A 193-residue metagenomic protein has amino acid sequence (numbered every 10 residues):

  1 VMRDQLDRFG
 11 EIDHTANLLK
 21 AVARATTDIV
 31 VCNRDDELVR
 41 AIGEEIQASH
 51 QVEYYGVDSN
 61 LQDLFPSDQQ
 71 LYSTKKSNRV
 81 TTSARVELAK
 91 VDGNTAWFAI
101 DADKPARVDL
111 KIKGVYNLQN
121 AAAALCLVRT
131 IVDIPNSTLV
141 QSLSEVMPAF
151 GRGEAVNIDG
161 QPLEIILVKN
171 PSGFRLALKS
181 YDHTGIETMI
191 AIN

Functional and structural regions predicted by a protein language model:
V1-D68: Flexible active-site lid/hinge loop adjacent to a nucleotide/diphosphate and Mg2+-phosphate binding pocket
V1-R3, V31, D182-A191: Inter-motif core of Ras-like GTPase G domains
D13, S49-K169, F174: Adenine nucleotide phosphate-binding catalytic loops in nucleotide-utilizing enzymes
A23-T26, Q47, N157-I158, Y181-G185: Flexible, charged surface loops at secondary-structure boundaries
E44, R129, K179: Short, well-ordered alpha-helices that flank and scaffold nucleotide-derived cofactor binding pockets
V57, A191-N193: Cofactor-binding loop segments of dinucleotide-utilizing enzymes, especially the Rossmann-like FAD- and NAD(P)+-binding
N170-T184: Switch II of P-loop NTPase G domains
